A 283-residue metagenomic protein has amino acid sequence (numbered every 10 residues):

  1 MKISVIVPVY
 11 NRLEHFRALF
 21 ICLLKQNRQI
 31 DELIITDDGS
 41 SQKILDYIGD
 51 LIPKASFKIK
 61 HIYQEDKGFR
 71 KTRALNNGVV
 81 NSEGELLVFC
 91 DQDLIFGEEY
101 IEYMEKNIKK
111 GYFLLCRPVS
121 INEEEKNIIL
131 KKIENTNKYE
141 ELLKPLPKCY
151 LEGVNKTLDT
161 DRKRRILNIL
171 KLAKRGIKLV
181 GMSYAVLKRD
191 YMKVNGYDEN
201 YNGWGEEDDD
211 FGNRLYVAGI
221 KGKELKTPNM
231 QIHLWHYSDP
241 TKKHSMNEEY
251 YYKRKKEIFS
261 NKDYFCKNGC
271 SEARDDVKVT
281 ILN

Functional and structural regions predicted by a protein language model:
K2-S4, E32, D210: Cell-envelope/extracellular polymer assembly enzymes that use nucleotide-activated donors
I21-I30: Short, acidic, metal-binding catalytic loop of nucleotide-sugar glycosyltransferases
D31-S40, I62-Q64: Short beta-strand/loop segment that forms part of the nucleotide-sugar
D37-I48, D91-L94: A conserved acidic beta->alpha catalytic loop
E65-S82: Glycine-rich, basic loop-to-helix element that forms the pyrophosphate-binding segment of sugar-nucleotide handling
L87: Short aromatic/hydrophobic "clamp" motif used to bind/position activated sugar donors
E99-C149: Conserved donor NDP-sugar-binding/catalytic core segment of glycosyltransferases
K178-N195, N202-K221, K226-T227: A short, conserved alpha-helix in the catalytic core of glycosyltransferases
